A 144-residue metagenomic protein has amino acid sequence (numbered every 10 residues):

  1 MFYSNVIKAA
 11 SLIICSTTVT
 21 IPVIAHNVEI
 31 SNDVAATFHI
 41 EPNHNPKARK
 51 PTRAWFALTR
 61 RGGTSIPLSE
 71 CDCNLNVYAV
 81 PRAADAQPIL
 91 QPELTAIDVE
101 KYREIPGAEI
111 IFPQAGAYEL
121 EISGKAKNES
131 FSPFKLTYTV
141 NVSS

Functional and structural regions predicted by a protein language model:
M1-A10: Bacterial N-terminal signal peptides that target proteins for export
I7-K8, I21-V23: N-terminal cationic amphipathic segment used for targeting or macromolecule association
A10-T18: Bacterial N-terminal signal peptides
P22-S144: N-terminal soluble domains immediately following signal/targeting peptides that reside in extracytoplasmic
